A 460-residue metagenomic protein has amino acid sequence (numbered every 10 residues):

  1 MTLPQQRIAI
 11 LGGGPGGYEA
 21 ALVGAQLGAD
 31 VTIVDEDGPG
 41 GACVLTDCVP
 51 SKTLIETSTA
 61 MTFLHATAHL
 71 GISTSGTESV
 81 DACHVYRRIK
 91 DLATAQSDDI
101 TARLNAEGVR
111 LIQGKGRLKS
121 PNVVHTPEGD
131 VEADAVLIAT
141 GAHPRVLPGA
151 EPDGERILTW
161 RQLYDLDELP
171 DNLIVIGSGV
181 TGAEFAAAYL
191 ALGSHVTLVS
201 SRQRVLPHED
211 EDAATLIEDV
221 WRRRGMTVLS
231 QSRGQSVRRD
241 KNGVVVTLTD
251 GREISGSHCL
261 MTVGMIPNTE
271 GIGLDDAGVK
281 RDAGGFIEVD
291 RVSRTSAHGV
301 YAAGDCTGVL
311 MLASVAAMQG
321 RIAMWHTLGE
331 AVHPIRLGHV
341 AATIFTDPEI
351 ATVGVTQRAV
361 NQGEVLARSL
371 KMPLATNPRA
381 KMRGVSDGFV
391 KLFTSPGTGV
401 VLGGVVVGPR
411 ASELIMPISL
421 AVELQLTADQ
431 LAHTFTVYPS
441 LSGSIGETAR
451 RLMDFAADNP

Functional and structural regions predicted by a protein language model:
T2-G14, L169-I176: Beta1/beta-strand and adjacent pyrophosphate-binding region of the FAD-binding site in flavoprotein oxidoreductases
T2-Q5, L22-L169, T197, R202-L206 (+5 more regions): Glycine-rich flavin
A9-G16, A20-D37, A42, V49 (+4 more regions): Flexible, glycine-rich terminal cap/loop adjacent to redox cofactors in electron-transfer oxidoreductases
L11, G116, V131-G141, I176 (+2 more regions): Short hydrophobic core segments
G16-A20, A42-C43, I157, G182-F185 (+1 more regions): Short glycine/serine/threonine-rich phosphate/pyrophosphate-binding segments that cradle anionic phosphate groups
C48, T140-H195, V199, T227-V228 (+3 more regions): Glycine-rich dinucleotide-binding loop and its adjacent helix/turn
R110-I112, L158, T227-L229, R368-L370: General small-molecule cofactor/ligand-binding pocket signal
G154-P170, E253-G329: FAD-site-proximal beta/loop scaffold in flavoenzymes
